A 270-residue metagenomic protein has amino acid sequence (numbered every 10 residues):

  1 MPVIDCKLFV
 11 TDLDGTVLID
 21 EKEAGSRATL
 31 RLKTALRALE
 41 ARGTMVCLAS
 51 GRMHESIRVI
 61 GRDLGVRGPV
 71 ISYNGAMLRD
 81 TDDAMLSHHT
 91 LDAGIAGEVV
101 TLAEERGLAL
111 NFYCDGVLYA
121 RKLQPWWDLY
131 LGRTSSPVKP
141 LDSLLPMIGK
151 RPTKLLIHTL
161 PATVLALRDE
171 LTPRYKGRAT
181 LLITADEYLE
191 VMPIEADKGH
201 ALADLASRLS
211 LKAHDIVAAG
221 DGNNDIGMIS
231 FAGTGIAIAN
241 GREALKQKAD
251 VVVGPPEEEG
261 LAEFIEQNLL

Functional and structural regions predicted by a protein language model:
D5-K22: Asp-based phosphoryl-transfer active-site loop
D14, L39, N74, L155 (+4 more regions): Residue-level signal for inorganic ion chemistry
G25-T44, H88-A96, P137-P140, E195-S207 (+1 more regions): Short, acidic loop-to-helix structural element flanking the phosphoryl-transfer center in phosphate-processing enzymes
T29-W127: Active-site phosphate-binding/coordination module
G43-C47, R67-G68, K154, H214-I216 (+2 more regions): Short active-site oxyanion
L64-V66, Y73-N74, Y175-G177, F231-A232 (+1 more regions): Short, structured coil segments at secondary-structure junctions
L102, R106-A109, Y113-A219, N223-F231 (+1 more regions): Conserved acidic, metal-coordinating active-site core of Asp-based, Mg2+-dependent phosphoryl-transfer enzymes
F231, I236-L270: Asp-based, Mg2+/Mn2+-dependent phosphohydrolase catalytic module
